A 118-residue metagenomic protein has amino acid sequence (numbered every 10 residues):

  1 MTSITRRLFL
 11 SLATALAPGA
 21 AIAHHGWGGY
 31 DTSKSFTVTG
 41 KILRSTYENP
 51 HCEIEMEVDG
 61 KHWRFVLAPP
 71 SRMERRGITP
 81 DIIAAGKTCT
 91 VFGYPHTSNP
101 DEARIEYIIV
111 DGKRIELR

Functional and structural regions predicted by a protein language model:
R6-L10: N-terminal export leaders
A21-S35: Short boundary/loop segments of OB/S1/cold-shock single-stranded nucleic-acid-binding domains
G40-I42: Conserved hydrophobic positions within beta-strands
E48-M56: Short aromatic-glycine-enriched beta-strand elements
R75-T90: Short nucleic-acid-contacting surface segments enriched for D/E, G, S/T with interspersed K/R
T97-R118: OB-fold/S1-family single-stranded nucleic acid-binding modules
